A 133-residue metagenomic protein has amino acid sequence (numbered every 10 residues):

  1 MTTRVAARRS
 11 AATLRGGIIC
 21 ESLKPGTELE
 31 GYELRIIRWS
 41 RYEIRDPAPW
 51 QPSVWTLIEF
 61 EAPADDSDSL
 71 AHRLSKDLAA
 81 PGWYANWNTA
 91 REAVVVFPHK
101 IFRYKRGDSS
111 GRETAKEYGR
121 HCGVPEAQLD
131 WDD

Functional and structural regions predicted by a protein language model:
T3, A7-S53: N-terminal, charge-rich interaction modules
T3, E43-R45, W87, S109 (+2 more regions): Sparse, context-dependent recognition of short Cys/His-centered cofactor- or disulfide-binding micro-motifs
G26-E28, D68-L70, L129: Short acidic, gly/pro-rich beta-turn/loop elements at beta-sheet edges and active-site/ligand-binding grooves
R35-R106: Short, intrinsically disordered low-complexity segments
F102-D133: Acidic, proline/glycine-rich low-complexity IDRs
